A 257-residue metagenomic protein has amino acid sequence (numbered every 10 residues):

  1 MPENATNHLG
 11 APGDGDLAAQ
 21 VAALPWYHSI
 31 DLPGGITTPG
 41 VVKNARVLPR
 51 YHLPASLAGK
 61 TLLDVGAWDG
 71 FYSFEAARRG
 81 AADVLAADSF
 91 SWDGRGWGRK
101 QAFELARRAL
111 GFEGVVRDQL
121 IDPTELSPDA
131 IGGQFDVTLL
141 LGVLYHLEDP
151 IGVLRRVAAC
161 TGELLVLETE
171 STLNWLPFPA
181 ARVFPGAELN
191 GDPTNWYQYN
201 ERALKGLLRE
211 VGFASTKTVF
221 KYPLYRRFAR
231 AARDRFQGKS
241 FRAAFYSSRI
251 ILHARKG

Functional and structural regions predicted by a protein language model:
M1-F135, A181, A232-R233, Y246-G257: Conserved N-terminal segment of class I S-adenosyl-L-methionine
T38, G59-T61, L140-L141, N190-D192: Short, contiguous strand/loop micro-motifs
L63, A87, L141, L167-E168: Active-site flanking residues adjacent to catalytic metal/cofactor-binding acidic residues
T124-F135, L139, E148-G257: S-adenosyl-L-methionine-dependent methyltransferase catalytic module, highlighting the catalytic core
